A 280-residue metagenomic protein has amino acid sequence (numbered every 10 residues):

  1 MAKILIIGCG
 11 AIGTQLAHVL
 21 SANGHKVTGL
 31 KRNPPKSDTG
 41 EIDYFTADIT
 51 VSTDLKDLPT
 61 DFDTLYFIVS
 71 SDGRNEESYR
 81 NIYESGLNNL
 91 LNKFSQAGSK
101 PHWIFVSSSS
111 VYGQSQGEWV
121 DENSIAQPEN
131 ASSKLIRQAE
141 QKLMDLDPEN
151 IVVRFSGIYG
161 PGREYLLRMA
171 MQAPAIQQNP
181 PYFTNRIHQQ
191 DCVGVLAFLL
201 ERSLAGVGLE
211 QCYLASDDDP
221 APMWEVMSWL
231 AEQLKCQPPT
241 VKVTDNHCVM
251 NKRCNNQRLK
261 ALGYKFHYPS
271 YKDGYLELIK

Functional and structural regions predicted by a protein language model:
I4-G8: Conserved N-terminal Rossmann-fold NAD(P)-binding element of oxidoreductases
G13-T14: N-terminal Rossmann-fold NAD(P) dinucleotide-binding loop
D43-K93: NAD(P)H-binding glycine-rich loop region in Rossmannoid oxidoreductase-like domains and their noncatalytic homologs
N89-E129: Conserved Rossmann-fold NAD(P)-dependent oxidoreductase catalytic core, especially the SDR/UDP-sugar
Q116-V152: Catalytic helix-loop patch of NAD(P)-dependent Rossmann-fold dehydrogenases
I158, E164-R168, Q177-L200: Substrate-positioning beta->alpha
V195, R202-M250: Mid/C-terminal beta-alpha module of Rossmann-like enzyme folds, strongest in SDR-family dehydrogenases/epimerases
M250-K280: C-terminal amphipathic/interface module of NAD(P)-dependent oxidoreductases and related NAD-binding regulators
